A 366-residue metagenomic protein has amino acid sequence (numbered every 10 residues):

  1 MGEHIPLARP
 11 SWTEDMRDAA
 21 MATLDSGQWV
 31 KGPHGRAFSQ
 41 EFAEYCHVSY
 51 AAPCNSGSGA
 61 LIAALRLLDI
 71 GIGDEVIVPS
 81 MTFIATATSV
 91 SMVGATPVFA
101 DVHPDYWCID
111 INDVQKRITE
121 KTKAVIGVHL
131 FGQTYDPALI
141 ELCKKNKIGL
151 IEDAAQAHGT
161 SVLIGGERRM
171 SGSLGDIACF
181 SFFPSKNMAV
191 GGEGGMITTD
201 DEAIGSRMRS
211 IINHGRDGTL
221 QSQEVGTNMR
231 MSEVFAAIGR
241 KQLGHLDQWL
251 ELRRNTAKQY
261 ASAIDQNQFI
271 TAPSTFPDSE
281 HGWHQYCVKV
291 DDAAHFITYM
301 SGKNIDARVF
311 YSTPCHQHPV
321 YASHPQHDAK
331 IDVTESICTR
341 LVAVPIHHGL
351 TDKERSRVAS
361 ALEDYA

Functional and structural regions predicted by a protein language model:
M1-Q28, P33, P345: N-terminal "arm"/small-domain region of PLP-dependent enzymes with the aminotransferase-like
Q28-E75, S89-M92, F99-D101, G165: Phosphate-binding glycine-rich loop
R36-Q40, V48-A51, N112, A124-V128 (+4 more regions): PLP-dependent aminotransferase class I/II
A43, V90, C143, I148 (+2 more regions): A generic structural signal for well-ordered alpha-helical segments
A52, I77, V98, L150-I151 (+3 more regions): Structural detector of well-ordered beta-strand residues that form the stable sheet scaffold of enzyme domains
R66-A154: PLP-dependent aminotransferase-like
E152-A189, T219-Q223: Conserved active-site segment immediately N-terminal to the catalytic lysine that forms the internal aldimine
G172, F180-S181, G195-D200, R240: Short beta-strand-to-turn element immediately C-terminal to the catalytic PLP-Schiff-base lysine in fold type I
